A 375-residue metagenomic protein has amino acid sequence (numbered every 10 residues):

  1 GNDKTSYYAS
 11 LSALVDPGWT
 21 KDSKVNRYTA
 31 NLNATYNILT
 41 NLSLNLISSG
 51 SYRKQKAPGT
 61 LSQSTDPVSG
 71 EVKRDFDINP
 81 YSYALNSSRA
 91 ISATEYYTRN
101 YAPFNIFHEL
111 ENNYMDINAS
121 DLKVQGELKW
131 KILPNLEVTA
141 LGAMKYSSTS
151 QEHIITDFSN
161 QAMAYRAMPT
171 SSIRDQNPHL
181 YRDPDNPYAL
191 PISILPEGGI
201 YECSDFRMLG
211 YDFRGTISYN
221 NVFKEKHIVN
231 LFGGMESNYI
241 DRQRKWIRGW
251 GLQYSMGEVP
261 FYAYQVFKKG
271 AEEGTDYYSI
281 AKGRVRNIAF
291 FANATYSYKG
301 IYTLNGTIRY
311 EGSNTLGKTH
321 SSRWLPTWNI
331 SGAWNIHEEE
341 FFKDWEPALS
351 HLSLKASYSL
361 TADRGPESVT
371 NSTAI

Functional and structural regions predicted by a protein language model:
G1-N2, A30-Y36, V124-W130, F213-Y219 (+2 more regions): Residues on the lipid-exposed face of transmembrane beta-strands in outer-membrane beta-barrel proteins
G1-N31, N41-L42: Outer-membrane beta-barrel translocator/receptor signature
N2-S6, L39-N41, K131-N135, K224-I228 (+2 more regions): Strand-connecting loop/turn motifs
A9, G126, I217, G233 (+3 more regions): Residue-level preference for non-acidic, small/hydrophobic
S10-P17, L304-L316, A356: Transmembrane beta-strand segments that form the barrel wall of outer-membrane beta-barrel proteins
L11, G142, W328-G332: One face of beta-strands
G18-S23, N33-D121, L141, K145-I288 (+3 more regions): Surface-exposed loop/interface segments of Gram-negative outer-membrane beta-barrel transport/assembly proteins
V25-N31, A289, L325-T327: Transmembrane beta-barrel architecture of outer membranes
